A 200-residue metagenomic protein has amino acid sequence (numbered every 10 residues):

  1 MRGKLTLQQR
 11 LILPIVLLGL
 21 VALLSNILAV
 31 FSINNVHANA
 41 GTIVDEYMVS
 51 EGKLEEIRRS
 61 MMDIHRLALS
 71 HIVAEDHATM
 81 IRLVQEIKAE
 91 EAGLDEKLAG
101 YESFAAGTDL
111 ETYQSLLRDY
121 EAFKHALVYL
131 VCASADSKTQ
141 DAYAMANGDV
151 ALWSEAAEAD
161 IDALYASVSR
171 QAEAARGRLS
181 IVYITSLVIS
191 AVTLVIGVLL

Functional and structural regions predicted by a protein language model:
M1-K4: Short, Lys/Arg-rich, polar N-terminal cytosolic tail immediately upstream of the first transmembrane signal-anchor
L11-I64, H77-V84, S103-Y120, S154 (+2 more regions): Amphipathic alpha-helical segments and their boundaries
P14, I189, T193-L200: Cytosolic-side ends of inner-membrane transmembrane helices, especially those that anchor bacterial signal-transduction
V30-Y47, H65-L69, L98, T108 (+1 more regions): Juxtamembrane amphipathic/coiled-coil helical coupling segments that flank and transmit signals to/from transmembrane
Q85-G100, A156: Amphipathic alpha-helical packing segments from all-alpha helical-bundle domains
